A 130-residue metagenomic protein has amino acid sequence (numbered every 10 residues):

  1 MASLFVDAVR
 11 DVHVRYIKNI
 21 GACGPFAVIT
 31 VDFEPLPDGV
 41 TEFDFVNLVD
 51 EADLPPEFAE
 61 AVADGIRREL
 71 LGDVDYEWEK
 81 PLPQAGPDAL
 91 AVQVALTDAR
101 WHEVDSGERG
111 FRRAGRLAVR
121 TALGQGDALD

Functional and structural regions predicted by a protein language model:
M1-D130: Accessory interaction regions appended to the cores of large information-processing enzymes
